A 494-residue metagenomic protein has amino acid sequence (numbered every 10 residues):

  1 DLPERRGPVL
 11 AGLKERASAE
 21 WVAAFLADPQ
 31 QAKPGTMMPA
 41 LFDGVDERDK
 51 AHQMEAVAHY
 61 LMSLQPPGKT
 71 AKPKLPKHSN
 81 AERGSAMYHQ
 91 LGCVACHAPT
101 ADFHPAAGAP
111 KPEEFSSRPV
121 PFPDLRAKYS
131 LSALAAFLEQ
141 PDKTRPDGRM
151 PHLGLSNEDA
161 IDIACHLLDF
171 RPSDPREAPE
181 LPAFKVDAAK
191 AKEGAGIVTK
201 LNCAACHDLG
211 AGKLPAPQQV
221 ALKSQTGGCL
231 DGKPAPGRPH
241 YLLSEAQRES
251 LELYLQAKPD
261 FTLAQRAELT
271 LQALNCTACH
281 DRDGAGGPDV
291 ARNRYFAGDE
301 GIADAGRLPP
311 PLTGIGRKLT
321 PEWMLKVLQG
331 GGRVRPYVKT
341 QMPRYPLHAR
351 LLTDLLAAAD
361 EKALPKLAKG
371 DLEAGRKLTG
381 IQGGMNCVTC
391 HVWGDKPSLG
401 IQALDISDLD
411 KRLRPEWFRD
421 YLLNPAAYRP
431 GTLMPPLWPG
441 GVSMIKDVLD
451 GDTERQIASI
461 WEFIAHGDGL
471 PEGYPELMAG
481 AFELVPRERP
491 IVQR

Functional and structural regions predicted by a protein language model:
D1, K77-P99, A188-H207, T262-D283 (+3 more regions): Sequence/structural segment immediately N-terminal to covalent heme-attachment motifs in c-type and related
L2-P66, H104-P175, K213-T262, G287-D360 (+1 more regions): Extracytoplasmic electron-transfer domains, predominantly the class I c-type cytochrome c fold
Q31, G35, C93, D147 (+7 more regions): Intrinsically disordered or highly flexible coil/loop and linker segments, enriched in small and charged/polar residues
P67-K74, S173-R176, T262-R266, K339-T340 (+2 more regions): Surface-exposed patches in mature extracellular/periplasmic domains of secreted proteins
A71-P76, L181-K185, A257: Solvent-exposed, charged amphipathic helical/linker segments at domain boundaries
P76-N80, L155-S156, V186, L347-H348: Short, conserved alpha-helical segments within structured domains
F103-E114, D174-K185, A189, Q382-M385: Intrinsically disordered, low-complexity coil segments
Y474-M478, F482-R494: Low-complexity, glycine/serine/threonine/alanine-rich intrinsically disordered linker and propeptide segments
